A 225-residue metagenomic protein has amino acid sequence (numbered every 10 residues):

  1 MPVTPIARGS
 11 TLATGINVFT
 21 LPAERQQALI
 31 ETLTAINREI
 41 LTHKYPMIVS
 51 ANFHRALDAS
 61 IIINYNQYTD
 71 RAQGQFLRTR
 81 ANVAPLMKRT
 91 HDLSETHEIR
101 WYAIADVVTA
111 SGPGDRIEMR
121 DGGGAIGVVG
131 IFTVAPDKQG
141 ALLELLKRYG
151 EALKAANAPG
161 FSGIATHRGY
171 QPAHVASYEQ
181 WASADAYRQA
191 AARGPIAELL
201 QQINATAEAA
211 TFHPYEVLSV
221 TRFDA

Functional and structural regions predicted by a protein language model:
M1-A225: Short S/T/G/P-rich N-terminal loop/turn motif that feeds into the first structured element of a domain
